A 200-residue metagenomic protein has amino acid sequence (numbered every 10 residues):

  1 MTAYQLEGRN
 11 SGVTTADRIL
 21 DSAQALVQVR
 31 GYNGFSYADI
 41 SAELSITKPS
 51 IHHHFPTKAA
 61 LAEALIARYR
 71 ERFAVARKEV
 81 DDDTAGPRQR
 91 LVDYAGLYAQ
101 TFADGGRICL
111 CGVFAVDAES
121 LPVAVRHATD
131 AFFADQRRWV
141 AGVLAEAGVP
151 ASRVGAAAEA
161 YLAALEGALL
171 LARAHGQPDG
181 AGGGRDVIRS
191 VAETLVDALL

Functional and structural regions predicted by a protein language model:
M1-T14: N-terminal intrinsically disordered/low-complexity leader segments
R18, S22-A60, A64: Helix-turn-helix
A64, R68, R77-R107, A157-Y161: Hydrophobic alpha-helical connector segments
A74, Q89-D93, D104-I108, P122-A147 (+2 more regions): Amphipathic alpha-helical packing segments from all-alpha helical-bundle domains
R77-D81, P122, L144, G148 (+1 more regions): Short amphipathic alpha-helical interaction patches enriched in hydrophobic/aromatic residues with interspersed Lys/Arg
V80, L97-F102, L110-S120, V143-E146: Helix-loop "lid/cap" segments that line or gate small-molecule binding pockets
I108-V113, A151-A174, G183-L195: Hydrophobic alpha-helical segments that form the core of small-molecule binding pockets and/or dimer interfaces
